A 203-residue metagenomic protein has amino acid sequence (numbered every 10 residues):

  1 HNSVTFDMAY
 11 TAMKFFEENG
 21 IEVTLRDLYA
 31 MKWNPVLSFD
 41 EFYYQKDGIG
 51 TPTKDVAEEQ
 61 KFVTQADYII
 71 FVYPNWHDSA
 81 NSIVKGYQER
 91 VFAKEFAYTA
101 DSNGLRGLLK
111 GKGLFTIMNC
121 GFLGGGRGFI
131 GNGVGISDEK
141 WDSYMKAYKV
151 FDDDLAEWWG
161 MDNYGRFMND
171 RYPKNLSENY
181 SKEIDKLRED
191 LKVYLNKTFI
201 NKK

Functional and structural regions predicted by a protein language model:
H1-D101, E183-K203: N-terminal beta1-alpha1-beta2 submodule of the flavodoxin-like/Rossmannoid cofactor-binding fold
E17-G20, G111-K112, W159: A short, structured loop/turn motif at beta-sheet edges
T24-R26, I70, F115-M118, Y164-N169: Hydrophobic/aromatic beta-strand patches that form the interior of the parallel beta-sheet core in alpha/beta enzyme
K32-W33, G124, P173: Generic structural signal for helix capping and beta-alpha/helix-loop junctions
P35-D40, R127-I130, E178-Y180: Short aromatic-enriched loop/helix-cap "lid" or pocket-rim segments at secondary-structure transitions that line
A80-N81, G125, S177: Generic domain-boundary/flexible-linker signal
T99-E157: Short, glycine-/small-residue-rich phosphate/pyrophosphate-handling segment
V134-K203: Glycine-rich phosphate/pyrophosphate-binding loop and the adjoining helix
